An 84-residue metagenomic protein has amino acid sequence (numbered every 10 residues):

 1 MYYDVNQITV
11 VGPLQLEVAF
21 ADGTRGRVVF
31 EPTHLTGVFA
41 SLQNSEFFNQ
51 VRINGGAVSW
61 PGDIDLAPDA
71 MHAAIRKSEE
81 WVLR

Functional and structural regions predicted by a protein language model:
M1-R84: Motif-centric detector for short Cys/His coordination patterns
